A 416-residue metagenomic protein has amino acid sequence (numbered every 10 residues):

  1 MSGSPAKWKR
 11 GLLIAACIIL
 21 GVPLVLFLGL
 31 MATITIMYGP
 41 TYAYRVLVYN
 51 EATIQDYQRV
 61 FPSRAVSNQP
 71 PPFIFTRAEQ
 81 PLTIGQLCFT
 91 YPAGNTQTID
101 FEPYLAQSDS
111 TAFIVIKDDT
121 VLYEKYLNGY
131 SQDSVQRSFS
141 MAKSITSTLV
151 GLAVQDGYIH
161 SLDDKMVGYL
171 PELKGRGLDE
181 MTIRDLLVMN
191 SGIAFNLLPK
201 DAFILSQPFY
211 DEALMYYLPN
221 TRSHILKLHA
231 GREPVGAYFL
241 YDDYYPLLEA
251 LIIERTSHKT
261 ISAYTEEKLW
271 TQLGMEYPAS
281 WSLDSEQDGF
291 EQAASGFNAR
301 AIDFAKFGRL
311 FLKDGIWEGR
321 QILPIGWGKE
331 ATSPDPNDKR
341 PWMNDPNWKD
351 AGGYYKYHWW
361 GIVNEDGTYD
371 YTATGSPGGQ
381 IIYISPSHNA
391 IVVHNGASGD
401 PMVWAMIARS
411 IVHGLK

Functional and structural regions predicted by a protein language model:
S2-Y130, I159, V188, G192 (+1 more regions): N-terminal leader/targeting segments and the immediately adjacent pre-domain N-terminus
K9, F27-R45, Y371-K416: Structured C-terminal helix/loop/strand segments within mature extracytoplasmic catalytic/sensor domains
E102-P103, S131-V135, A153-F239: Active-site-proximal loop and beta-strand segments within enzyme catalytic domains
D119, R137-L162, L186, E249-I253 (+1 more regions): Active-site SXXK
Q132-D133, K200, Q207-Q287, Q292-S295: Catalytic-site signature segments of enzymes, centered on catalytic residues
D156-L198, R255-A294, A299, G326: Active-site helix/loop module of the DD-peptidase/beta-lactamase fold, centered on the serine-lysine SxxK catalytic
M189, Y245-I252, A293-W317, Q380-G396: Active-site-proximal alpha-helical segments within enzyme catalytic domains
M275-S282, T332-I391: Active-site Gly/Thr loop motif
